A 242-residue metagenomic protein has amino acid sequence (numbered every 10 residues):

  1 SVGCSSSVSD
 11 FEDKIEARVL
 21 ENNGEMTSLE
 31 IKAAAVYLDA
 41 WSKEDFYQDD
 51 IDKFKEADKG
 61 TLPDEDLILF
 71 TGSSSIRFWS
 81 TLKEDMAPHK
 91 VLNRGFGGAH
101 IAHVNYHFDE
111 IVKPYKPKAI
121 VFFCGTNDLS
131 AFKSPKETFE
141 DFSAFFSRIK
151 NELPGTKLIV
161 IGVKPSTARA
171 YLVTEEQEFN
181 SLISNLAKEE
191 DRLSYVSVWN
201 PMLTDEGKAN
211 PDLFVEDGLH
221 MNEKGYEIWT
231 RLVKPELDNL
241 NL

Functional and structural regions predicted by a protein language model:
S1-I68, E84, L240-L242: N-terminal secretory targeting modules
G60, D66-T81, A99: Catalytic nucleophile-elbow at a beta strand-turn-alpha helix junction centered on a G-D-S/GDSL motif, marking
T61-D64, D85-M86, K113-P114, E152 (+1 more regions): Extracellular/periplasmic catalytic domains that process cell-envelope and extracellular macromolecules
F70, V91-N93, Y195: Conserved beta-strand scaffold positions in the cores of enzyme catalytic domains, especially in NTP/NDP-utilizing
I76-L92, A102-F139, I159, V163-T167: Oxyanion-hole/transition-state-stabilizing segment in secreted/luminal serine hydrolases and related acyltransferases
K136-F145, E175-N180: Charged helix-capping and loop-helix junction motifs
L153-K157: A short helix->loop->beta-strand "cap" motif at the edges of active sites that frequently abuts
T167-L242: Catalytic His-Asp segment of secreted/periplasmic serine-dependent ester chemistry enzymes
